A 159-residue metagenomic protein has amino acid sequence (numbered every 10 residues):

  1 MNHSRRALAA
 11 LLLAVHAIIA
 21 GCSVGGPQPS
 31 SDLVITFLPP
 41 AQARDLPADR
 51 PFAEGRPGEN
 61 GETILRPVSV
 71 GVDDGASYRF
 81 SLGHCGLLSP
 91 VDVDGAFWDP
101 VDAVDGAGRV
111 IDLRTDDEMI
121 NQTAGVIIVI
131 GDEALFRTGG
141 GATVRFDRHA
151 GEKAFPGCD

Functional and structural regions predicted by a protein language model:
M1-L11: Bacterial N-terminal signal peptides that target proteins for export
L12-H16: Classic N-terminal secretory signal peptides
I18-G21: C-terminal motif of bacterial Sec signal peptides marking the signal peptidase cleavage site
V24: Short, conserved catalytic or interaction motifs in soluble domains
Q28-D117: Extracytoplasmic low-complexity, Pro/Thr/Ser/Ala/Gly-rich segments that lie immediately after a secretion/anchoring
V93-D159: Extracytosolic low-complexity repeat regions of secreted or lipid-anchored proteins
